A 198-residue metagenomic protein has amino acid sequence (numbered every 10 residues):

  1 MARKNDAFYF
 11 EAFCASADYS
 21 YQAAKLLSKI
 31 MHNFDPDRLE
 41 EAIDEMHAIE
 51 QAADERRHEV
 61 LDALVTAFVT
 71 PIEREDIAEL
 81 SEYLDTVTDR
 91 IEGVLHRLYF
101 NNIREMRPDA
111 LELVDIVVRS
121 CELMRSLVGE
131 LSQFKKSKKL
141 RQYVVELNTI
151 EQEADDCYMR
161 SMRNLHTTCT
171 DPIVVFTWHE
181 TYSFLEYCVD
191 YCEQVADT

Functional and structural regions predicted by a protein language model:
M1-T198: Cytosolic, long alpha-helical scaffolding segments
